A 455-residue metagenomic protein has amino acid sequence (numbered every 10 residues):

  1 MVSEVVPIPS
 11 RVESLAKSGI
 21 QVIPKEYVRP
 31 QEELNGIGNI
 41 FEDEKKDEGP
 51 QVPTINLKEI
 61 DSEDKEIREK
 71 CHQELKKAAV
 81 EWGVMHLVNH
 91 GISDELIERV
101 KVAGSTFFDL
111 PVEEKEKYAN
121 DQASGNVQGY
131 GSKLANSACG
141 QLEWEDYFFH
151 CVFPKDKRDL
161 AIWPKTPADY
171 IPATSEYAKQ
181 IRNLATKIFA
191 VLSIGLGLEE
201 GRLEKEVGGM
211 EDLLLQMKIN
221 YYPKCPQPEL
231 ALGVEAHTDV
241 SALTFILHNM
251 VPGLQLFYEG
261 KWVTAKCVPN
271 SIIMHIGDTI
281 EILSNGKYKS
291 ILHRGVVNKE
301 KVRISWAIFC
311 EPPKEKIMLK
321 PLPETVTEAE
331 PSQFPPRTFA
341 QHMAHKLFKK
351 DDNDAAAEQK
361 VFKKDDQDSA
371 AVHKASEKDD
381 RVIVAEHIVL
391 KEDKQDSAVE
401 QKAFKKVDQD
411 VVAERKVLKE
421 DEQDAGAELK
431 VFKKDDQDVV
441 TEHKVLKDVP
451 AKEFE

Functional and structural regions predicted by a protein language model:
M1-K374, D379, E386, R415 (+2 more regions): Peripheral, non-catalytic segments flanking oxidoreductase cores
K378, I388, E392, K406-V407: Acidic, glutamate-rich low-complexity segments that are typically intrinsically disordered and often form long
